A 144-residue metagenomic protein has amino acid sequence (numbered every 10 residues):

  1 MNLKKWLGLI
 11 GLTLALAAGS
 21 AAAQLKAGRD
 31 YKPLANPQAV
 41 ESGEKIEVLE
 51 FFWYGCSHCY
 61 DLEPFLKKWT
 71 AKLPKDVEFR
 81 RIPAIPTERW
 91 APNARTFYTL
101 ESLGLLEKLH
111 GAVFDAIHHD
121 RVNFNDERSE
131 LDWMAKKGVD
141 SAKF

Functional and structural regions predicted by a protein language model:
N2-E88: Extracytoplasmic thiol/disulfide redox context detector
P86-F144: Cysteine-centric redox/oxidoreductase cores and disulfide-bonded domains
